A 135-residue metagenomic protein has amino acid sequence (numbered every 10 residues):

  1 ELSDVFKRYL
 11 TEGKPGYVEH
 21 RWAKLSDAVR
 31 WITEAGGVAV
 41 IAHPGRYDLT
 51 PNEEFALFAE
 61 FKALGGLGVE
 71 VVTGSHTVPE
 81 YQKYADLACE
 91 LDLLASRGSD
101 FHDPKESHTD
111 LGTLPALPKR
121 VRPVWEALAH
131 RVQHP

Functional and structural regions predicted by a protein language model:
E1-A42: Conserved acidic, metal-coordinating active-site core of Asp-based, Mg2+-dependent phosphoryl-transfer enzymes
D27-P135: Charged catalytic cores and adjacent phosphate/nucleic-acid-binding surfaces used for phosphate/nucleic-acid chemistry
